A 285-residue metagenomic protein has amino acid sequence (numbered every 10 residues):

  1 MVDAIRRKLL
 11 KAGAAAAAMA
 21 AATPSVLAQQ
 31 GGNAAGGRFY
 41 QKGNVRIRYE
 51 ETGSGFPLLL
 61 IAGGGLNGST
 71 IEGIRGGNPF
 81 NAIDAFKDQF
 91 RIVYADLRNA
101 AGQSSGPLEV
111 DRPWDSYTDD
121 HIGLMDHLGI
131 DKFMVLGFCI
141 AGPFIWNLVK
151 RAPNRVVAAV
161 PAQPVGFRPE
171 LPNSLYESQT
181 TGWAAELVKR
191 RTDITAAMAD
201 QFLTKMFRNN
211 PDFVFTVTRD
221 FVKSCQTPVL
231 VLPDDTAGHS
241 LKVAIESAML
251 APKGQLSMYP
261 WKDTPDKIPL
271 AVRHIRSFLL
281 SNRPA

Functional and structural regions predicted by a protein language model:
V2, K8-A28: N-terminal export signals
V45-G102: Conserved HGGG/HGGXW glycine-rich cap/lid loop of the alpha/beta-hydrolase fold
S116-K132: Conserved acidic catalytic loop of the alpha/beta-hydrolase fold
K132-P161, V165-F167: Conserved hydrolase catalytic core segment
T204-F221, D235-G238: Active-site nucleophile elbow and catalytic-triad environment of alpha/beta-hydrolase enzymes
C225, V231-P233: Short beta-strand/loop motif that positions the catalytic acidic residue of the alpha/beta-hydrolase fold
D235-Y259: Conserved loop-alpha-helix segment in the C-terminal half of the alpha/beta-hydrolase fold that carries the catalytic
S257-A285: Catalytic active-site module of serine/aspartate enzymes centered on a nucleophile-bearing elbow/loop
